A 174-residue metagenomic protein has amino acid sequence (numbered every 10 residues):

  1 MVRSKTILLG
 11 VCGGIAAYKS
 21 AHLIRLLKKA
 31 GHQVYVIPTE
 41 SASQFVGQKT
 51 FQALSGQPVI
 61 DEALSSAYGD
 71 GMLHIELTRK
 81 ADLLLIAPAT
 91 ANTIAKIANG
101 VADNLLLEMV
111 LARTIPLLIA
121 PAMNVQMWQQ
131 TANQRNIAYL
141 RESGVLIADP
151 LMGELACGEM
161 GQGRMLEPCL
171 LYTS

Functional and structural regions predicted by a protein language model:
V2-T50, A138: Glycine-rich phosphate/diphosphate-binding loop of Rossmann-like nucleotide-binding domains
G14-I15, A42, S65, L84 (+3 more regions): Short glycine-rich anion-binding loops that position phosphate/pyrophosphate groups of nucleotides and phosphorylated
V36-P38, D61, I86-A87, I119 (+1 more regions): General beta-strand structural signal in soluble alpha/beta enzymes
V46-G47, P121-N133: Glycine-rich, charge-decorated loop segments at or immediately adjacent to ligand/cofactor-binding or catalytic sites
K49-K96: Glycine-rich oxoanion-binding loops at beta->alpha junctions
A91-A102, M127-Q130: Glycine/threonine-rich flexible loop motifs
G153-G163: Glycine-rich phosphate/diphosphate-binding loops and the adjacent beta-loop-alpha structural elements that coordinate
Y172-T173: Conserved small/polar residues in nucleotide/adenosyl-binding loops
